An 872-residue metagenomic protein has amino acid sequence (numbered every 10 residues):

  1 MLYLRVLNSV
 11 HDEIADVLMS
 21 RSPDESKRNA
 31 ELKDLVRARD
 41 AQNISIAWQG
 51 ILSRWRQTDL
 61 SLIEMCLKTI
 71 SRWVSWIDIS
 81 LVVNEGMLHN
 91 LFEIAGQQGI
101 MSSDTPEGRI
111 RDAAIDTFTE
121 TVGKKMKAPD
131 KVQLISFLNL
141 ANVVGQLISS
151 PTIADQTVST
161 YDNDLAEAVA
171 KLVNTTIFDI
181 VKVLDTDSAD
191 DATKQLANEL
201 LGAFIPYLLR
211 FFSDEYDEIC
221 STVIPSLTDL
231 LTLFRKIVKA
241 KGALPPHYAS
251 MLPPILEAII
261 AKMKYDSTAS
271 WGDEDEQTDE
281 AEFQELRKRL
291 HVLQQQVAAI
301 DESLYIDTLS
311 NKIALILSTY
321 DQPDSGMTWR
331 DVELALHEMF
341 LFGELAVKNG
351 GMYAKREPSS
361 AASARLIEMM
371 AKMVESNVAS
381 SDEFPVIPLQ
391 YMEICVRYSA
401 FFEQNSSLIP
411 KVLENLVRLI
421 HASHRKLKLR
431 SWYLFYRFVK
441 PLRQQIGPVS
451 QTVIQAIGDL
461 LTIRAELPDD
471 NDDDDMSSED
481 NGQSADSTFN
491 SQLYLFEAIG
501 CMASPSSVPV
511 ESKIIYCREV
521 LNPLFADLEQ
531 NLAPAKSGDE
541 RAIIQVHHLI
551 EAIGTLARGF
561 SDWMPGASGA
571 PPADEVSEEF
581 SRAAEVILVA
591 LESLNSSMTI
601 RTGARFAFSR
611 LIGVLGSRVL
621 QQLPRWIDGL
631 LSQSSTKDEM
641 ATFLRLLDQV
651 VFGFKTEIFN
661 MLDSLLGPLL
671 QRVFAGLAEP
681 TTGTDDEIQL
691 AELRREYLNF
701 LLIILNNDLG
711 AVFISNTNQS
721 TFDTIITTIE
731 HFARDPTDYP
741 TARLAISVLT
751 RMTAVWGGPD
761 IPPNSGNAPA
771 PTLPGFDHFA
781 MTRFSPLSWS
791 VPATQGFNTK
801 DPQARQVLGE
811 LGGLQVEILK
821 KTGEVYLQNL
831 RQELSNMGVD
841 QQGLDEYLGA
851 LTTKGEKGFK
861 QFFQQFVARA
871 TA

Functional and structural regions predicted by a protein language model:
M1, L32-R39, S53-L62, V82 (+26 more regions): Short coil/turn segments at helix-helix junctions and helix-capping linkers within large alpha-helical proteins
M1-R54, K131-V132, P206, S213-P358 (+1 more regions): Alpha-helical repeat/alpha-solenoid scaffolds of the HEAT/ARM/MIF4G superfamily and closely related elongated all-alpha
Y3-I14, L67-S75, A114-M126, A166-V181 (+17 more regions): Hydrophobic residues within the alpha-helices of tandem HEAT/HEAT-like
S22-L32, A41-L52, S80-G96, A128-I148 (+18 more regions): HEAT/HEAT-like alpha-solenoid repeats
F137-R210, L290: Non-catalytic protein-protein interaction scaffold segments in large eukaryotic complex-forming proteins
A192, L196-L200, E218-S221, P225 (+8 more regions): Long internal repeat-built scaffold domains in very large eukaryotic proteins
R330, L334, M339-A346, G350 (+3 more regions): Hydrophobic alpha-helical transmembrane segments corresponding to the first two to three helices of multi-pass helical
L644-A872: Intrinsically disordered terminal tails
